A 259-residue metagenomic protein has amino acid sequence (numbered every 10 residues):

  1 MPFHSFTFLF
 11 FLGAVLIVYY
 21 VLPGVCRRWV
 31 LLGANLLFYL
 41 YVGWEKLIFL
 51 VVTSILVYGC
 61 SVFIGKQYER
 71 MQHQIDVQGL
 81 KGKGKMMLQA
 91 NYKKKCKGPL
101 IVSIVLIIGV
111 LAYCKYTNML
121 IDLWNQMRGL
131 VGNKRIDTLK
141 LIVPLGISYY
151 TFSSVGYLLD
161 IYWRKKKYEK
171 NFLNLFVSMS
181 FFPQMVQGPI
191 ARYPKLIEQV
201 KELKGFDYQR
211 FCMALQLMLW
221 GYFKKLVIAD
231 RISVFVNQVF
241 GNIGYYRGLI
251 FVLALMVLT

Functional and structural regions predicted by a protein language model:
M1-T259: Membrane-embedded transmembrane alpha-helical bundles that form the catalytic cores of multi-pass lipid-modifying
